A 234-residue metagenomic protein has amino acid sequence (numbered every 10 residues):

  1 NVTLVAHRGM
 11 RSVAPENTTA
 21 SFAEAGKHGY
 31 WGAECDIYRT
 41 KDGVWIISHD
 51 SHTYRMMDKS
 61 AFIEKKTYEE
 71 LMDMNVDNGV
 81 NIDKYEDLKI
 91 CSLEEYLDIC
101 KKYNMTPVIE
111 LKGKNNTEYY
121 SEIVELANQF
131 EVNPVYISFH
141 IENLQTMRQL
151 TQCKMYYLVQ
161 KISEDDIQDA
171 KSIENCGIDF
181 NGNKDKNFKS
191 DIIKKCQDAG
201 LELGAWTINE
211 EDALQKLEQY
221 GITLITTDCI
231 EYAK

Functional and structural regions predicted by a protein language model:
N1-K234: Phosphate-group recognition and catalysis centered on beta-loop-alpha active-site segments
